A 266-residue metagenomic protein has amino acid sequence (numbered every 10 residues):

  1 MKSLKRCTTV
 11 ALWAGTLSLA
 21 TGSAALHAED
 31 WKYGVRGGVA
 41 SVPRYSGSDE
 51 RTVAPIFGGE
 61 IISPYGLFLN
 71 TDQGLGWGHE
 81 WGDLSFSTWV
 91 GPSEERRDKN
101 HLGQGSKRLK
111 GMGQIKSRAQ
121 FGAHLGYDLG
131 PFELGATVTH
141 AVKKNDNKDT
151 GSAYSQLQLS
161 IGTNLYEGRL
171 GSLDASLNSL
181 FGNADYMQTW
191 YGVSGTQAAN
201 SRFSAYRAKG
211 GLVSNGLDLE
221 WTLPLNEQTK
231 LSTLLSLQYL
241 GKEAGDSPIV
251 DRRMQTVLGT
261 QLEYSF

Functional and structural regions predicted by a protein language model:
H27-N70, L75-G76: Short glycine/proline- and aromatic-enriched beta-strand/turn motifs that initiate or cap beta-hairpins
V35-G37, G59, F86-V90, L125 (+4 more regions): Membrane-embedded beta-strand positions of outer-membrane beta-barrel proteins
V39-Y45, S63-Y65, V90-R96, L129-P131 (+5 more regions): Transmembrane beta-strands of outer-membrane beta-barrel pores
S46-R51, K99-Q104, D146-A153, Y186-S194 (+1 more regions): Outer-membrane beta-barrel translocator domains and adjoining extracellular loop/strand segments of Gram-negative
S48-V53, G78-E80, G111-S117, D146-S155 (+2 more regions): Replace "Gram-negative outer membrane beta-barrel proteins" with "bacterial and organellar outer membrane beta-barrel
I56-I62, L223, R253-F266: Outer-membrane beta-barrel "beta-signal"
Y65-F68, L84, P131-L134, G168-L173 (+1 more regions): Repeated loop/turn-to-beta-strand initiation elements of outer-membrane beta-barrel proteins
V142, K148-K230, Y239-G241, F266: Outer-membrane beta-barrel transmembrane domain signature
